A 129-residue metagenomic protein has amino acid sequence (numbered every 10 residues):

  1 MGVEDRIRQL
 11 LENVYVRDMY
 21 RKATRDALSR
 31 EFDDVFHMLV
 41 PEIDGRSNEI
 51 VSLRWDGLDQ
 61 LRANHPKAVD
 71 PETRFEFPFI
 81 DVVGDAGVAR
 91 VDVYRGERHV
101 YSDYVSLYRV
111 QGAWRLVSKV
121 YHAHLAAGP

Functional and structural regions predicted by a protein language model:
M1-D34, G128: Short, low-complexity N-terminal intrinsically disordered segments enriched in polar/charged residues
V3-Q9, H37-E97: Surface-exposed, charged secondary-structure patches
R21, R98-V100: A cross-taxa feature marking solvent-exposed loop/turn segments within ectodomains of secreted and single-pass membrane
L28, F36, A89, L107: Hydrophobic pocket/interface hotspot
F32, V93-R95, V120-A123: Short beta-strand segments enriched in hydrophobic/aromatic residues within well-folded beta-rich domains
D34, D85, G112-A113: Beta-strand-connecting loop/turn residues
H65-P66, E72-E76, R115, A123-P129: Low-complexity, flexible helical/coil segments
V100-G128: Short beta-strand edge/turn micro-motifs at domain boundaries
